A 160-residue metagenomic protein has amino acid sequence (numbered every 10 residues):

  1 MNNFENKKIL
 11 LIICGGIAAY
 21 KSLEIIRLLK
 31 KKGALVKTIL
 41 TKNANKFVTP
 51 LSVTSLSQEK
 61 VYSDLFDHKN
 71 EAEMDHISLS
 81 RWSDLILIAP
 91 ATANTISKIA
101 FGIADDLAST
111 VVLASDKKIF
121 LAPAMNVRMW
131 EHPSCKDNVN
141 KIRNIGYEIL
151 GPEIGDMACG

Functional and structural regions predicted by a protein language model:
M1-F120, N126-G160: A cross-family phosphate/adenosyl-ligand binding-site feature
